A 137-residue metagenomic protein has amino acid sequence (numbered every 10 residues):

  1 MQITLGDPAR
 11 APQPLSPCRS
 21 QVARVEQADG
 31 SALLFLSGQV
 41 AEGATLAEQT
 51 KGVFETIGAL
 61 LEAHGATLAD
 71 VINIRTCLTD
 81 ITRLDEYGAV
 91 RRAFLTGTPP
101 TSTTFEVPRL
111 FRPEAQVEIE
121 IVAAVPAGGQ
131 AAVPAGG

Functional and structural regions predicted by a protein language model:
M1-I72, L78-G137: N-terminal presequence-like segments and the immediate start of the first folded domain
